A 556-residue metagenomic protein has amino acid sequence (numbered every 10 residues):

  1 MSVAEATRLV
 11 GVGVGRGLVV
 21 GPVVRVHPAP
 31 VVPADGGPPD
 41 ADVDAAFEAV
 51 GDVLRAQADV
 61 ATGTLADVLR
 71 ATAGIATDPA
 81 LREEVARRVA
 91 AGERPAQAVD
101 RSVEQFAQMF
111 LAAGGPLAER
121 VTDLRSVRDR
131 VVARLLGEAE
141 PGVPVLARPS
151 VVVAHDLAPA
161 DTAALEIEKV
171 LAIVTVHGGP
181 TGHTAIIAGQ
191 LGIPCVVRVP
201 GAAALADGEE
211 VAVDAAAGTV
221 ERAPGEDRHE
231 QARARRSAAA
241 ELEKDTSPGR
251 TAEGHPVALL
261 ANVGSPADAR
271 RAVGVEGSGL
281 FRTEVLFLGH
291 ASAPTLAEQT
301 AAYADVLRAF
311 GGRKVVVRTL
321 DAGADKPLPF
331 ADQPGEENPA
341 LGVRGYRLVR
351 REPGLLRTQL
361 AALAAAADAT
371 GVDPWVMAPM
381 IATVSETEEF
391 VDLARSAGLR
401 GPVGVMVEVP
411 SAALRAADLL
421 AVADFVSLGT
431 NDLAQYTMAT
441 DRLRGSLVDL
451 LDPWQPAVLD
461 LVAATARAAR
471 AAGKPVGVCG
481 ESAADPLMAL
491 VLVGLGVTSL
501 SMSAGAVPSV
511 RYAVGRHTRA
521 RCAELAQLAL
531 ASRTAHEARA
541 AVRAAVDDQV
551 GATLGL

Functional and structural regions predicted by a protein language model:
M1-A112: Long amphipathic alpha-helical segments
S2-P30, L136-A139, V143-V275: Acidic, glycine-rich flexible loop/linker segments
G63-V68, E84-R88, P116-D123, V143-R148 (+4 more regions): Short coil/turn segments at secondary-structure boundaries
A76-A164: Long amphipathic N-terminal alpha/beta scaffold segment
F106, A188, V211, R282 (+1 more regions): Residue-level signal for inorganic ion chemistry
A107-L146, A212-A232, L419-L451: N-terminal-biased segments
E241-L556: Conserved alpha/beta-domain cores
